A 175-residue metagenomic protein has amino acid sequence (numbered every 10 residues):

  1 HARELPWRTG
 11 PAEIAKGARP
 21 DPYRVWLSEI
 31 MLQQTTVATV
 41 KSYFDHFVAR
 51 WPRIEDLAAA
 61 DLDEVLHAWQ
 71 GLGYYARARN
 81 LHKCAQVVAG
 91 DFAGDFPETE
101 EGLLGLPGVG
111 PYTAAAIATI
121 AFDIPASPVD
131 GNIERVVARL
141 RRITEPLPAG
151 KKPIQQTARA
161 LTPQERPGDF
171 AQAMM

Functional and structural regions predicted by a protein language model:
H1-M175: Catalytic cores of DNA base-excision repair glycosylases
